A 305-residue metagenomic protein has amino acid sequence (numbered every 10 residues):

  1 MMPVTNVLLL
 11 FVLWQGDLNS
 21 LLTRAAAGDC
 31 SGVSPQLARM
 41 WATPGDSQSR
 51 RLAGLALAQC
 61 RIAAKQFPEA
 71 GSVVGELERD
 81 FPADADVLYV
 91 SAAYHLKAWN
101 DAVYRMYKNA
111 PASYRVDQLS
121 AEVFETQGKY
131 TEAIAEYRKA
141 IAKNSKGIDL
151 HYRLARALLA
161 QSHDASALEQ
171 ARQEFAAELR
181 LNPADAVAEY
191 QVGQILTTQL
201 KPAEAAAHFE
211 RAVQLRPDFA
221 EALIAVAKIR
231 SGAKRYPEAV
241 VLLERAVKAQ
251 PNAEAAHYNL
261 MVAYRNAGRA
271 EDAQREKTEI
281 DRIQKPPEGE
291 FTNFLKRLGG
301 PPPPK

Functional and structural regions predicted by a protein language model:
L9-L52, K285-L298, P302-K305: N-terminal leader/linker segments that initiate helical-solenoid repeat arrays
G16-P35, A56, C60-A63, V116-G128 (+1 more regions): Alpha-helical segment of the N-proximal tetratricopeptide repeat
T43-D46, D80, N109, K143 (+4 more regions): Structural marker of alpha-solenoid helical repeat scaffolds
R51, A85-D86, Y114-R115, I148-D149 (+4 more regions): Helix-start (N-cap) detector for alpha-helical repeat units in TPR-like alpha-solenoids, especially tetratricopeptide
A63-S72, H95-R105, Q127-K139, S162-A177 (+3 more regions): Structural signature of tandem alpha-helical TPR/SEL1-like repeats, specifically the intra-repeat loop/turn
R105, Y258, V262-K305: Terminal, low-structured helical/coil segments at or just beyond the last alpha-helical repeat
